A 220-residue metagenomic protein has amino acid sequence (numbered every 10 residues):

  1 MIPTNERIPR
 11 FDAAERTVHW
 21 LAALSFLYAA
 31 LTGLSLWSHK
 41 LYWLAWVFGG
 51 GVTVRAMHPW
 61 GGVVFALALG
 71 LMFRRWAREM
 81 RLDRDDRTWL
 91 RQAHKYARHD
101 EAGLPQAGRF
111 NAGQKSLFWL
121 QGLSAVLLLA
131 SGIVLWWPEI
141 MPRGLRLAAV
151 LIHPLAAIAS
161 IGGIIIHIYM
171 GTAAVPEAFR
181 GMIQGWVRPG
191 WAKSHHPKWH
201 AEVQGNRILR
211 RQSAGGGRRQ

Functional and structural regions predicted by a protein language model:
M1-Q220: Membrane-embedded alpha-helical bundles that constitute the cytochrome b-like, heme-associated redox core of multi-pass
